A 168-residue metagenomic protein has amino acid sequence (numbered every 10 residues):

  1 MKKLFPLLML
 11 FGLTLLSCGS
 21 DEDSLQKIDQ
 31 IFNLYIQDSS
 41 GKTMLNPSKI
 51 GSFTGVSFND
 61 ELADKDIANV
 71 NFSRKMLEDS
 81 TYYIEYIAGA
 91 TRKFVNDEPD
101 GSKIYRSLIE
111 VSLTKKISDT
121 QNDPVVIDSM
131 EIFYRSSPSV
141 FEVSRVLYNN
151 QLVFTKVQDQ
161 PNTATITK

Functional and structural regions predicted by a protein language model:
M1-L4: Positively charged n-region of N-terminal signal peptides that target proteins for export
T14-S17: C-terminal motif of bacterial Sec signal peptides marking the signal peptidase cleavage site
G19-E22: Bacterial signal peptide processing site
S24-Q37: A short, Gly/Thr-enriched small/hydrophobic beta-strand-prone motif that recurs across taxa
I28-D29, P47-V56: Short coil-to-beta strand junction motifs in C2/discoidin
I36-K49: Short amphipathic, basic-aromatic surface patches that mediate peripheral association with negatively charged
S52-S118: Tryptophan-paired
D119-K168: Glycine-rich, aromatic-bearing surface loops/beta-hairpins
